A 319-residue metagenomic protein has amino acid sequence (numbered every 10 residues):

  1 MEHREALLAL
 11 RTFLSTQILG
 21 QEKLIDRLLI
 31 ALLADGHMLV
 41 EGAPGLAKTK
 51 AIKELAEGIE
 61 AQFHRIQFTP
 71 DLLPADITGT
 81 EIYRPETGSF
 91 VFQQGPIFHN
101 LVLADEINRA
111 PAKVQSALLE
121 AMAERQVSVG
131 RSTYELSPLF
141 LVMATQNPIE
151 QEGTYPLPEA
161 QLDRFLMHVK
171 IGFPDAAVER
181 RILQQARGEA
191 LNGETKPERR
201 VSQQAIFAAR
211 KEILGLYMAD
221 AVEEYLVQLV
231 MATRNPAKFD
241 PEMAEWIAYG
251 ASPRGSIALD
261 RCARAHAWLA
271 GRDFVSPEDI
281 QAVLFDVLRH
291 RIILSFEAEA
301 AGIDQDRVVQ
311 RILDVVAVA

Functional and structural regions predicted by a protein language model:
M1-L24, L216-Y217: Dynamic helix-loop-helix/coil hinge segments at AAA+ ATPase domain boundaries and subdomain interfaces
Q17, P44, I107: The conserved Walker
R27-I30, Y83-L103, S132: Conserved alpha-helical scaffold flanking the Walker A/P-loop in AAA+ ATPase domains
L32-T69: Walker A/P-loop
G42, D105-E106, A117: Walker B catalytic acidic pair
G58-E86: AAA+/P-loop NTPase substrate/partner-engagement loops
R84-S89, A110, V114, M122-G215 (+1 more regions): Canonical AAA+ ATPase core
N235-A319: C-terminal engagement/docking regions of AAA+ P-loop ATPases
